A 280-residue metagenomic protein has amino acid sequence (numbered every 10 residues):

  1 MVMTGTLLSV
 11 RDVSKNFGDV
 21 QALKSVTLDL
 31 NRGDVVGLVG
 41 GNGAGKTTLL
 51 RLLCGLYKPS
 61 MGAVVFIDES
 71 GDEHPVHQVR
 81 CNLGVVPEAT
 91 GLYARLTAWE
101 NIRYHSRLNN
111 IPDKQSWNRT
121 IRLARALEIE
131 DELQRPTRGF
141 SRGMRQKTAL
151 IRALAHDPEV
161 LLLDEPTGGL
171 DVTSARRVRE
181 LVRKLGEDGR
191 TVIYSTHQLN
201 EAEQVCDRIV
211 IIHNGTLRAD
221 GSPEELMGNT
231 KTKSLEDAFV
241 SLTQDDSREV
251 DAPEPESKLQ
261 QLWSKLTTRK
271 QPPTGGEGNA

Functional and structural regions predicted by a protein language model:
C54: Helix-to-loop junction immediately C-terminal to a conserved catalytic motif
G62-D72, Q78-V79: Conserved ABC transporter NBD signature motif
R103, R107, K114-E132: Conserved ABC ATPase "signature" region
D157: Conserved catalytic motifs of ABC-family nucleotide-binding domains
L161-D164: Catalytic Walker B motif of ABC-type/P-loop ATPase nucleotide-binding domains
D220-G221: ABC ATPase "signature
